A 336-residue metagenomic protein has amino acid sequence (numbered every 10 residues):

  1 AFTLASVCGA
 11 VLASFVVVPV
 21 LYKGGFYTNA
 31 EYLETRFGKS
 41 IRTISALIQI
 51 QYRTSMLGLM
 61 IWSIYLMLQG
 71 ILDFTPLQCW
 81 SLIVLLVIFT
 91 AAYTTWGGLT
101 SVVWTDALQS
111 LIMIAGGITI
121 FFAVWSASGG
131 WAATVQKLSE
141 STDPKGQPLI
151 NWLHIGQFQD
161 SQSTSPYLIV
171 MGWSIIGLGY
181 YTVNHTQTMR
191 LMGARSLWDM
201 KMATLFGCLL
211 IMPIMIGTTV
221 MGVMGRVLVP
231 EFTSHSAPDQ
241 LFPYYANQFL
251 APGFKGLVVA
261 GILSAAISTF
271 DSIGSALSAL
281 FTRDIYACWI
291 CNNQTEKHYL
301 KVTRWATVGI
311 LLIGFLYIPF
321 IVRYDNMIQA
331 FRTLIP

Functional and structural regions predicted by a protein language model:
A1, E34, Q78-C79, L111-G256: Loop-to-helix junctions at membrane interfaces in multi-pass transport proteins
F2, S6, W62-L82, T100-Q109 (+4 more regions): Transmembrane helix-loop boundary segments of multi-pass membrane transporters
F2-T95, N151, G172-Y180, S264-S272 (+2 more regions): Helix-loop-helix module between adjacent transmembrane segments
S6-A10, I50-R53, V87-A91, Q109-M113 (+6 more regions): Residue-level recognition of pore/gate-forming positions within transmembrane alpha-helices of multi-pass
A13-V18, M60, T90, T94 (+7 more regions): Structural signal for membrane-spanning alpha-helices in multi-pass inner-membrane proteins, emphasizing helix cores
F26-E34, I41, G98-S110, V183-P213 (+4 more regions): Hydrophobic, small-residue-rich membrane helices and short re-entrant helix-turn-helix hairpins that build
T35, K39-T43, T54, V84 (+2 more regions): Loop-to-transmembrane helix boundary motifs in multi-pass membrane proteins
V223, E231, P238-I267, D271 (+1 more regions): Membrane-embedded translocation segments of transport machinery
